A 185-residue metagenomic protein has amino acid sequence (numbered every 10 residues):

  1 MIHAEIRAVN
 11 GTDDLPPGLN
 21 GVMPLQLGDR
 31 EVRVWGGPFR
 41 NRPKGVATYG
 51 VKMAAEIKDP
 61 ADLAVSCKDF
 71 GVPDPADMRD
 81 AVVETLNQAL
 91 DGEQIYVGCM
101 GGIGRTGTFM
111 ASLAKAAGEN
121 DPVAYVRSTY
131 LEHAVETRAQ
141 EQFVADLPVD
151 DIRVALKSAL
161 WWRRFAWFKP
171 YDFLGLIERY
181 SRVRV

Functional and structural regions predicted by a protein language model:
M1-Y96, F109-V185: Cys-dependent protein tyrosine phosphatase-like superfamily
C99: Short cysteine clusters
G102: Conserved G/P- and acidic residue-centered "switch" motifs that form tight phosphate/ATP-binding loops in soluble
T106: Ser/Thr-glycine-rich phosphate-binding loops at phosphate-binding pockets of nucleotides, nucleotide cofactors
